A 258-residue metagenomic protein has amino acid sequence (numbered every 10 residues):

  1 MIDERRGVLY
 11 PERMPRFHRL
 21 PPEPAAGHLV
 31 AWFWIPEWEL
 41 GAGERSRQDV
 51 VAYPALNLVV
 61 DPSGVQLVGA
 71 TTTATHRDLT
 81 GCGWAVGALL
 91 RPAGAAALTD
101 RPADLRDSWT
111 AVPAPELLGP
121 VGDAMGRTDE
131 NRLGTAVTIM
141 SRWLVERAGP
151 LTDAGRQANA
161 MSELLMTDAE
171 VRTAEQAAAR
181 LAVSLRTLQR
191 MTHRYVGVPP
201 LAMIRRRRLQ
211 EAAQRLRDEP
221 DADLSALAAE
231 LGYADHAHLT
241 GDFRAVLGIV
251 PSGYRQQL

Functional and structural regions predicted by a protein language model:
M1-L185, Y195-P200, Q214-E219, D223-A234 (+1 more regions): Alpha-helical bundle regulatory/interaction domains
T187, R206-R207: Hydrophobic alpha-helical segments, especially transmembrane helices and their immediate juxtamembrane helical caps
T192, I204, D242-R244, R255: DNA major-groove recognition helix of helix-turn-helix
L201-R206, A212: Amphipathic alpha-helical "recognition" segments
H238-D242, I249: Extracellularly exposed regions in secreted/surface proteins, prominently low-complexity, repeat-rich
